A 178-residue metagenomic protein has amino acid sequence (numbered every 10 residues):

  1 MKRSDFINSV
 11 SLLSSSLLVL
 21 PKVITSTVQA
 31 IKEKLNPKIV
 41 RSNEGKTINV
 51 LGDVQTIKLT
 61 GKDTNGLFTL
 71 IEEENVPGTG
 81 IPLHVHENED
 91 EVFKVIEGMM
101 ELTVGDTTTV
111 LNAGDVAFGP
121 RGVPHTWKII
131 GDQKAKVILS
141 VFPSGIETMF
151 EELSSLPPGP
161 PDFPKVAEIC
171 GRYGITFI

Functional and structural regions predicted by a protein language model:
M1-S15: N-terminal secretory signal peptides and thylakoid transit peptides that target proteins across membranes
P21-T56, S155: C-terminal segment of N-terminal export signals and the immediately downstream linker at the start of the mature
T47-L83: A short glycine-rich, His/Asp/Glu-containing loop-to-beta-strand
E74, E87-L102: Short, conserved beta-strand element in jelly-roll/cupin
P82-N88, V123-T126: Histidine-centered catalytic micro-motifs
T107-G122: Short acidic-glycine-tyrosine-enriched beta hairpin
R121-E147: Ligand-binding loop in jelly-roll beta-barrel domains
E151-I178: Acidic/histidine-enriched, glycine/proline-rich intrinsically disordered or flexible terminal extensions
